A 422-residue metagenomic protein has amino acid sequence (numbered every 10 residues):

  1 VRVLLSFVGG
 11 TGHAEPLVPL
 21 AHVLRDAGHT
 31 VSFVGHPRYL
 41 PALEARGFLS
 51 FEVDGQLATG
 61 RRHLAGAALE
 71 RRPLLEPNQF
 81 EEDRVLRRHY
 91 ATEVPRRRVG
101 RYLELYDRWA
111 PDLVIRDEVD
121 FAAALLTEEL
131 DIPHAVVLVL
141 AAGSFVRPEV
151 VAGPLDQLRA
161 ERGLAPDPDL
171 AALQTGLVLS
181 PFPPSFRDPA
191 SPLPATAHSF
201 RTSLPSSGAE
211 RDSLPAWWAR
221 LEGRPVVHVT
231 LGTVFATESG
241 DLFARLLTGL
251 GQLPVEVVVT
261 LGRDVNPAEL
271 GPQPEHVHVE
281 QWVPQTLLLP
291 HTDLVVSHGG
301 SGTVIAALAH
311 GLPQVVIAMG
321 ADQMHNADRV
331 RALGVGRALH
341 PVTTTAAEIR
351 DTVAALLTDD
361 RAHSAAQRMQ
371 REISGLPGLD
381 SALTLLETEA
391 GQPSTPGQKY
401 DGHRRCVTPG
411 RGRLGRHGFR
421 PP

Functional and structural regions predicted by a protein language model:
V1-V8, L17-S32, A42, S144 (+4 more regions): Nucleotide-activated sugar donor-binding and catalytic core shared by glycosyltransferases and related lipid-linked
V34-L40, E118-F121, P183-D188, L261-P267: Short, polar loop motifs at secondary-structure junctions
Y39, T59, R87-P166: Conserved nucleotide-sugar donor-interacting segment of glycosyltransferase catalytic cores, predominantly GT-B
L49-W109: Phosphate/nucleotide-donor binding subsite
R162-T196: A short, active-site helix/loop in glycosyltransferases that binds the activated sugar's phosphate group
A195, S199-L294, M324, Y400: Donor-nucleotide binding loops and adjacent catalytic segments primarily of GT-B fold Leloir glycosyltransferases
